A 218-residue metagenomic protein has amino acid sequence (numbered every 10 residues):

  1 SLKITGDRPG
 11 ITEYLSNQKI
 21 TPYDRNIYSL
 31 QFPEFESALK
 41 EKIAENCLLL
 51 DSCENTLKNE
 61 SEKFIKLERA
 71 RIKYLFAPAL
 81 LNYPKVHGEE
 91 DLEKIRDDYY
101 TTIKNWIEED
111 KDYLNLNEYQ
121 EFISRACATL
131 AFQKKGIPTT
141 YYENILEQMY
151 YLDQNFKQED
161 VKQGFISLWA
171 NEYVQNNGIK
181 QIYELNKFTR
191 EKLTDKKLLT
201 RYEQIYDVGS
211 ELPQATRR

Functional and structural regions predicted by a protein language model:
S1-K63: A non-transmembrane, solvent-exposed segment enriched in polar/low-complexity residues
L39-C53, D91-T101, I137-E147, Q175-Y183 (+1 more regions): Helix-turn-helix repeat elements of alpha-solenoid scaffolds
E45, L49, K63-V86, K162-I166: P-loop NTPase catalytic cores that bind/hydrolyze ATP
S52-K66, K111-N115, D153-K157: Flexible helix-coil transition and linker loops at the boundaries of alpha-helical arrays
E62-A70, Y74, K187, L199-Y206: Short, charged, amphipathic alpha-helical segments
R69-K135: Extended amphipathic alpha-helical segments with heptad-repeat/coiled-coil character used for oligomerization, fusion
Q154-R190: Extended alpha-helical scaffolding segments
T194-R218: N-terminal "domain-start" segment that seeds a small globular fold
